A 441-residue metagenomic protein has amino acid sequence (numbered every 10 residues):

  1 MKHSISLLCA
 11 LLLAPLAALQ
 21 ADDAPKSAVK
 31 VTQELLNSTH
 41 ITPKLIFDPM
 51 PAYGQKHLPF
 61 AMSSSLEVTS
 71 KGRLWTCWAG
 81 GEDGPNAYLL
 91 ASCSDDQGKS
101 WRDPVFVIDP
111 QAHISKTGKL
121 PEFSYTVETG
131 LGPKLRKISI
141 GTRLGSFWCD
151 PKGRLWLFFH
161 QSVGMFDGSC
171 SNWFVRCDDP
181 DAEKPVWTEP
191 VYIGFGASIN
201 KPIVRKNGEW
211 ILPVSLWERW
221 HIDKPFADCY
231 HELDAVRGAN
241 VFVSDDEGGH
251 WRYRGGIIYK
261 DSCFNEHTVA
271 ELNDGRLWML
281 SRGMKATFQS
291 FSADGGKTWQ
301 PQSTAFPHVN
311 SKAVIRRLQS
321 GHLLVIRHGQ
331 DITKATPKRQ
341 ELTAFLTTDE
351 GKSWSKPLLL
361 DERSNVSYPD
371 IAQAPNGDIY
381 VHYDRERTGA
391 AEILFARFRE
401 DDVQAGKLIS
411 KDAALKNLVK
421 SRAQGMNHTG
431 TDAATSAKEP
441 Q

Functional and structural regions predicted by a protein language model:
M1-S4: Positively charged n-region of N-terminal signal peptides that target proteins for export
S6-L16: Bacterial N-terminal signal peptides
D22-Q441: Asp-box/BNR beta-propeller blade signature and adjacent active/binding-site loops in extracellular glycan-interacting
